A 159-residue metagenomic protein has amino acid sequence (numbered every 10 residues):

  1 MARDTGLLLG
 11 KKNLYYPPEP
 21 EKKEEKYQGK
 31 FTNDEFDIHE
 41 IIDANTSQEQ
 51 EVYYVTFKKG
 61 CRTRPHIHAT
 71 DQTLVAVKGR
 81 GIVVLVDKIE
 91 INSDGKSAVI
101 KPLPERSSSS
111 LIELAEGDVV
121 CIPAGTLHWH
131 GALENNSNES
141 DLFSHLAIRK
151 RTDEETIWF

Functional and structural regions predicted by a protein language model:
M1-E49, R64, P102, W158-F159: A short, N-terminal "cap"/entry segment at the start of jelly-roll beta-barrel domains of the cupin/DSBH fold
E51-A69, K88-E90, A124: Conserved short histidine dyad/triad with adjacent acidic residue
V52, T73, C121, N136-F159: A short hydrophobic beta-strand segment most commonly corresponding to one strand of the jelly-roll/cupin
V55, P65-H66, D71-A76, I112 (+1 more regions): His/acidic/aromatic-lined binding-pocket segments of jelly-roll/cupin-type domains and related regulatory beta-sandwich
T63-H66, V83-V84, P102-L103, S110-I112 (+2 more regions): Short beta-strand His + acidic residue motifs that chelate non-heme Fe in jelly-roll/DSBH and cupin folds
T73, K88-G125: Short acidic-glycine-tyrosine-enriched beta hairpin
V84-K88, I148: Predominantly extracellular/luminal cell-surface or secreted proteins
